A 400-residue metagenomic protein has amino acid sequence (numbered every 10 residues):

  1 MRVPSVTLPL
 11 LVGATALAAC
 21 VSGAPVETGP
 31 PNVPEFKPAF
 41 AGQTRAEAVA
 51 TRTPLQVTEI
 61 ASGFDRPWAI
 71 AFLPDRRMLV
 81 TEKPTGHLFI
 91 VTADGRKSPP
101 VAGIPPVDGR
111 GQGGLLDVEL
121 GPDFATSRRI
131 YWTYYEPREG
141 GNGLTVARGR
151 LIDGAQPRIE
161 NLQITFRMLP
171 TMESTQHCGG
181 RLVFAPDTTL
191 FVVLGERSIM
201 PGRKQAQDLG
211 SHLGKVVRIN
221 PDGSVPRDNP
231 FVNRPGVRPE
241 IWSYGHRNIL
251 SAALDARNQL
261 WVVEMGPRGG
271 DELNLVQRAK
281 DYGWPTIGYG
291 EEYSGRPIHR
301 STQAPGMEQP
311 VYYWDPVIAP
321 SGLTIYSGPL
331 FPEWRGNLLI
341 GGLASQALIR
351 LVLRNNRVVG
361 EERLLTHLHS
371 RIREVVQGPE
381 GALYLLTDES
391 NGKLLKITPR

Functional and structural regions predicted by a protein language model:
M1-L10: Bacterial N-terminal signal peptides that target proteins for export
P9-A19: Bacterial N-terminal signal peptides
V21-M200, S251-L254, Q259-G266, P316-R354 (+1 more regions): Acidic, Gly/Ser/Thr-rich repeat motifs that build Ca2+-stabilized beta-propeller blades
P99-G113, N161-T175, P221-W242, P285-D315 (+1 more regions): Surface-exposed loop and turn segments in beta-propeller and other repeat-based domains that flank or scaffold
T145-G154, L209-P221, V276-Q277: Beta-propeller blade signature
M200-S211: Acidic/polar, solvent-exposed loop segments in beta-strand-rich repeat domains
V237-E272, Q277: Repeat-solenoid scaffold signature
H246, V359-P379: Conserved blade-ending motifs and adjacent loop-strand segments that build the rim/top face of beta-propeller domains
